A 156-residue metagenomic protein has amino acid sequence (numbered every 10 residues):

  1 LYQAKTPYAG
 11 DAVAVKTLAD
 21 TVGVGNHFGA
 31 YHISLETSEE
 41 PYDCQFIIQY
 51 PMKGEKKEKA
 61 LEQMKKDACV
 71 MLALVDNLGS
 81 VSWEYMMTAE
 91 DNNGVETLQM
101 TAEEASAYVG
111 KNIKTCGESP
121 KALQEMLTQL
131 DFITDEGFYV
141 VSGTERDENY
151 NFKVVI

Functional and structural regions predicted by a protein language model:
L1-D43, P51-K53, A122-I156: N-proximal, solvent-exposed amphipathic alpha-helical segments enriched in charged/polar residues
D11, K65-D67, E84: Functionally constrained cores in energy, signaling, and assembly domains
P41-F46, G79-S82: Hydrophobic beta-strand segments of well-ordered beta-sheets in folded domains
I48-L61, A102: A short interface-forming secondary-structure element
K56-N77: Short, non-transmembrane amphipathic alpha-helical segments
L72-V95: A short amphipathic beta-strand at an alpha->beta junction
M87-T128: An exposed acidic His-Trp-rich patch
